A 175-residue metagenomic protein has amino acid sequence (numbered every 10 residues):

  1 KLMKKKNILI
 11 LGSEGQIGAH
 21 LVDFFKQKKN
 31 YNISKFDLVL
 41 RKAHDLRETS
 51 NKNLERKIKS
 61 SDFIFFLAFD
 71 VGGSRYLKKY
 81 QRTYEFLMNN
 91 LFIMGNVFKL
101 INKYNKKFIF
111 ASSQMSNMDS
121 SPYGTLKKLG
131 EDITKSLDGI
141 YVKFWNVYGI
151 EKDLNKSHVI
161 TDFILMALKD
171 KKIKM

Functional and structural regions predicted by a protein language model:
K6-K28: N-terminal Rossmann NAD(P)H-binding glycine-rich loop of SDR-like oxidoreductase domains
N7, D62-F63, K107: Structural motif
S34-L54: Adenosine-cofactor binding site in Rossmann-like domains, unifying the SAM/SAH pocket of S-adenosylmethionine-dependent
N51-N89: NAD(P)H-binding glycine-rich loop region in Rossmannoid oxidoreductase-like domains and their noncatalytic homologs
F66, F92-T125, I140: Conserved Rossmann-fold NAD(P)-dependent oxidoreductase catalytic core, especially the SDR/UDP-sugar
S74-R82, M118-P122, K152-D153: Conserved catalytic-core motifs of eukaryotic protein kinase domains, centered on the activation segment
Y84, M88-N96, K128-L129: Conserved internal alpha-helix in NAD(P)-dependent oxidoreductase domains
S120-G124, K128-M175: NAD(P)-dependent short-chain dehydrogenase/reductase
